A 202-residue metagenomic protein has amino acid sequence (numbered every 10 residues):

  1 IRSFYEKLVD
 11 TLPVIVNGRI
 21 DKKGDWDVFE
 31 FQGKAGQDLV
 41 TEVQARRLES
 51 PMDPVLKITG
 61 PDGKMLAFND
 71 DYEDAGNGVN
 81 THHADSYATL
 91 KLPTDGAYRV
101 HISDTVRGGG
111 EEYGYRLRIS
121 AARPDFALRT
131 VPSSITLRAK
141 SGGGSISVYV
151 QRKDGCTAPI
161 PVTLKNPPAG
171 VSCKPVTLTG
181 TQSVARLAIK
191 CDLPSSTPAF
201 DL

Functional and structural regions predicted by a protein language model:
R2-V9: Blade/loop signatures of beta-propeller domains
V9-G114, R118-C173, D201-L202: Acidic, Ser/Thr/Pro-rich low-complexity intrinsically disordered segments
T81-S86, T181-L187: Aromatic sugar-binding surface patches on proteins that engage polysaccharides or sugar-phosphate polymers
L90-D95, R107, T179-T181, K190-T197: Short, surface-exposed loop/turn segments at beta-strand-coil junctions that are enriched for proline with nearby
Y115, L187-I189: One face of beta-strands
P168-V184: Low-complexity "stalk/linker" and mucin-like segments enriched in Ser/Thr/Pro/Ala/Gly
